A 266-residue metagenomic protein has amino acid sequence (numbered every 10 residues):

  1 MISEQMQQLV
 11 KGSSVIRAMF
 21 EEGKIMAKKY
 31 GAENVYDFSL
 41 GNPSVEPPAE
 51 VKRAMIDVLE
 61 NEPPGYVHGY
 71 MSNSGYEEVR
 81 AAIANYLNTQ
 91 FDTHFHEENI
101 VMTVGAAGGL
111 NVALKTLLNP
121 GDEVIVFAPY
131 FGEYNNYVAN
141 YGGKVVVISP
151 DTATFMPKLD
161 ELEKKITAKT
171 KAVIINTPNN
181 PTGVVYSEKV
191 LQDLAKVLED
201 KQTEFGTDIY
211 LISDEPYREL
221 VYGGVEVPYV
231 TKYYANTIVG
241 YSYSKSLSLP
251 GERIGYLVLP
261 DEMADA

Functional and structural regions predicted by a protein language model:
I2-G105, V112: N-terminal small-domain helix-loop-helix segment of the aminotransferase-like
I25-A32, Q90-D92, V197-D208, M263-A266: Alpha-helix termini
G41-V45, F131-G132, N179-N180, Y217-R218 (+2 more regions): Short, solvent-exposed loop/turn segments at secondary-structure junctions
G65-G206, E219-Y234, I238: Conserved core of the PLP fold type I
T177, L211-I212: Residue-level marker for buried hydrophobic side chains located in beta-strands that build the well-ordered beta-sheet
A235-A266: Conserved core segment of the aminotransferase class I/II
